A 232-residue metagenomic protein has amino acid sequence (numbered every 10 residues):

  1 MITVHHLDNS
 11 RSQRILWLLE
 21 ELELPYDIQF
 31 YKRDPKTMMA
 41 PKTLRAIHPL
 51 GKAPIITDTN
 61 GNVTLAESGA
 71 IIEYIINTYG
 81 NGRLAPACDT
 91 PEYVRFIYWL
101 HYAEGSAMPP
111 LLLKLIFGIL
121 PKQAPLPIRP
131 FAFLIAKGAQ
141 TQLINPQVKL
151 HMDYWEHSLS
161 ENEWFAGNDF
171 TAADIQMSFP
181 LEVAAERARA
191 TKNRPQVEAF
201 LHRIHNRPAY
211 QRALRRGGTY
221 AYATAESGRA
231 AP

Functional and structural regions predicted by a protein language model:
M1-F133, P232: GST-like domain detector, emphasizing the conserved glutathione-binding G-site in the N-terminal thioredoxin-like
R33-D34, F170, T219: Positions that flank functional sites
T37-M39, R203, A223-T224: Short Asp/Glu-rich motifs
A70, Q196, A209: Residue-level recognition of oxygen-bearing side chains
G82-A87, P109-L111, W164-N168, K192-N193 (+2 more regions): Short, hydrophobic secondary-structure boundary micro-motifs
A103-N206: GST-like fold's C-terminal all-alpha helical module
G217-P232: Acidic/histidine-enriched, glycine/proline-rich intrinsically disordered or flexible terminal extensions
